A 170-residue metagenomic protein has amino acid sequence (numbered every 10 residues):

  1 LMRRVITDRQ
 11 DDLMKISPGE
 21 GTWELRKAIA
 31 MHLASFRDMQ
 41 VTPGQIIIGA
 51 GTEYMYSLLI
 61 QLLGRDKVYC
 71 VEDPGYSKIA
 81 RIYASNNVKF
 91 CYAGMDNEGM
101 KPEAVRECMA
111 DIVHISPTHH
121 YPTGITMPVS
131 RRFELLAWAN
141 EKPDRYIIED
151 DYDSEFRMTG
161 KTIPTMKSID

Functional and structural regions predicted by a protein language model:
L1-R4, T162: N-terminal basic, amphipathic alpha-helical segments
R9-D144, E155-F156, K161-D170: Conserved core of the PLP fold type I
D150-D151: Walker B catalytic acidic pair
